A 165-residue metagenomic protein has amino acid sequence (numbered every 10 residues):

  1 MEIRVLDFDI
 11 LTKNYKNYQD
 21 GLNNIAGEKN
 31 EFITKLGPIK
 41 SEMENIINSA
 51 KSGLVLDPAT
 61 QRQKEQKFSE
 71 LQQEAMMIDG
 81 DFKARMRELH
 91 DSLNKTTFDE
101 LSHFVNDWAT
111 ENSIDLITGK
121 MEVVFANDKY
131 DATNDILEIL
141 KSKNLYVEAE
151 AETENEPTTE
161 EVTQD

Functional and structural regions predicted by a protein language model:
M1-D165: Amphipathic, charged alpha-helical segments and their helix-to-coil junctions in extracytoplasmic/peripheral assemblies
